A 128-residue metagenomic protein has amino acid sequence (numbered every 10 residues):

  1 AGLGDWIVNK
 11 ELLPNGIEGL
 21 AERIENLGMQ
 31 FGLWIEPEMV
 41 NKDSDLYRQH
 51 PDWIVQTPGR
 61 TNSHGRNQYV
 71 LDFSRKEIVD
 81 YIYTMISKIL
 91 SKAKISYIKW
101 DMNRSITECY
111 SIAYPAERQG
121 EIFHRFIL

Functional and structural regions predicted by a protein language model:
A1, I24, W34: Conserved hydrophobic/aromatic pocket- or pore-lining residues that grip, position, or stack substrates in active sites
A1-V8: Glycine-rich, proline-tolerant flexible connector loops at the mouths of alpha/beta enzymes
L3, M39, Y83-T84: Residue-level detector of functional hotspots within protein domains
N9-L27, Y47-L128: Active-site neighborhood of glycoside hydrolase catalytic domains
Q30: Residue-level detector of anion-binding/catalytic polar loops
W34-V40, N103-S105: Active-site beta-loop-alpha junctions enriched in small/polar residues
